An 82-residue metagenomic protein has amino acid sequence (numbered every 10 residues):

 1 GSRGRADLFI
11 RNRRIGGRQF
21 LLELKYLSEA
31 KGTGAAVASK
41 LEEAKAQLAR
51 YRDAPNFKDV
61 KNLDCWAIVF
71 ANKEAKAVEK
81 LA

Functional and structural regions predicted by a protein language model:
G1-A82: Structural signature of nuclease core domains in nucleic-acid processing machines
